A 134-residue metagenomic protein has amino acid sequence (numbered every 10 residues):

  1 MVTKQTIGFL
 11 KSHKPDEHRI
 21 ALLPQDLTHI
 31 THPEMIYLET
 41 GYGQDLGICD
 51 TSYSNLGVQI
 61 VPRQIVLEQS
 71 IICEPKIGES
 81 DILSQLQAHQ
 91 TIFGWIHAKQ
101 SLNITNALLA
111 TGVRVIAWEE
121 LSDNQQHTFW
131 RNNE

Functional and structural regions predicted by a protein language model:
V2-T6, G78-E134: Glycine/serine-rich phosphate-binding loop and adjoining beta1-alpha1 elements at the start of nucleotide-handling
L10-D45: Glycine-rich phosphate/diphosphate-binding loop of Rossmann-like nucleotide-binding domains
P24-T28, D50, L83-S84, I104-N106: Short amphipathic alpha-helical segments and helix-helix/interface helices
Y37-Q59: N-terminal beta-loop-helix "entrance" segment that forms/cooperates in small-molecule cofactor or anionic ligand
Y37-T40, V61-P62, E74, G94 (+1 more regions): General beta-strand structural signal in soluble alpha/beta enzymes
G57-Q69: Short acidic low-complexity segments
S70-I71, T91: Short, Asp-centered acidic motifs that coordinate Mg2+ and/or phosphate in catalytic or ligand-binding sites
